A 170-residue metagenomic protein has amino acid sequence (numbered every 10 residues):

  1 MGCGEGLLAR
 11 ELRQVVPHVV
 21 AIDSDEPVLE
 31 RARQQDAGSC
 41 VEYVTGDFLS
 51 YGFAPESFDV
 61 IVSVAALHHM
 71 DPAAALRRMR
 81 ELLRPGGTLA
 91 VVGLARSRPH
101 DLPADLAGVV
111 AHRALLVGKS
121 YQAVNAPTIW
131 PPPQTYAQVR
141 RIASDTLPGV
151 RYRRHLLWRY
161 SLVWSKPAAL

Functional and structural regions predicted by a protein language model:
M1: Conserved beta-strand/loop positions that form the S-adenosyl-L-methionine
E5-S50: Class I SAM-dependent methyltransferase SAM/SAH-binding core
V62: A conserved beta-strand element that flanks and buttresses the S-adenosyl-L-methionine
A66: Hydrophobic adenine-recognition pocket in adenosine-nucleotide-binding enzymes
M70-M79: A short, conserved alpha-helix within the catalytic core of class I
G86-G93: Conserved beta-strand signature within the Rossmann-like core of class I S-adenosyl-L-methionine
L94-I142: C-terminal alpha-helical "lid/dimerization" subdomain adjacent to the S-adenosyl-L-methionine
I129-K166, L170: Conserved Class I S-adenosyl-L-methionine
